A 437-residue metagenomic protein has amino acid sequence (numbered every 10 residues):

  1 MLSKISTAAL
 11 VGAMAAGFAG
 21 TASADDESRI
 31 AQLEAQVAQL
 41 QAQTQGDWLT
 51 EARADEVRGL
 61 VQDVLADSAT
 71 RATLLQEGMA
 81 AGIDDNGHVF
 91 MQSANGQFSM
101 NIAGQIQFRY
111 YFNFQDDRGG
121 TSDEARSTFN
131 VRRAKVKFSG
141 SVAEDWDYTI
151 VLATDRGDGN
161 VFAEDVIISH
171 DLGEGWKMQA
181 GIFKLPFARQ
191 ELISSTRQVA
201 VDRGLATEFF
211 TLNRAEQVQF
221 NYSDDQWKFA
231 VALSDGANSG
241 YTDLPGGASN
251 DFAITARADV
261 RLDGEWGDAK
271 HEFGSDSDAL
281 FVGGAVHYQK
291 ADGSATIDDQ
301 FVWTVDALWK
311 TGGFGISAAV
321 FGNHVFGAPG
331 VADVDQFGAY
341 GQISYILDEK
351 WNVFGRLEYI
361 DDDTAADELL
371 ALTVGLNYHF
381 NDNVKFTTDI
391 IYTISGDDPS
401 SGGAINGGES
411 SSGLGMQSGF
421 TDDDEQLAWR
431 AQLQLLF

Functional and structural regions predicted by a protein language model:
M1-S23: Gram-negative bacterial Sec-dependent N-terminal signal peptides
G12, A22-Q105, L414, Q432 (+1 more regions): N-terminal periplasmic/intermembrane-space "pro-region" immediately following the signal or transit peptide
A16, T21-A22, G59, D63 (+3 more regions): Short linear motifs centered on Gly/Pro in flexible linkers and helix caps
E27, A81, S122-D123, I167-H170 (+3 more regions): Outer-membrane beta-barrel pore domains
D84-S239, G247-D278, F337, Q342-F354 (+2 more regions): Outer membrane beta-barrel
